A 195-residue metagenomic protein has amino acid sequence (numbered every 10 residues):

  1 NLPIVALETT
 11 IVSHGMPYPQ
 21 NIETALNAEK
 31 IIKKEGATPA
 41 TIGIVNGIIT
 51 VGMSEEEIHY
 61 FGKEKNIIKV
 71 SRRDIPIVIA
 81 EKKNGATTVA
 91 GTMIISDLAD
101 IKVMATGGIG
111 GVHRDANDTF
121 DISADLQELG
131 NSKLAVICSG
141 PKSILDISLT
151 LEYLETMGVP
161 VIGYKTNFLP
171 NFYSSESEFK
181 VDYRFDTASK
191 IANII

Functional and structural regions predicted by a protein language model:
N1-V5, K34, I94-L98, V103-A105 (+3 more regions): Solvent-exposed alpha-helices and their adjacent loops that cap or buttress functional pockets in soluble metabolic
V5-L7, P39-I44, G85, V103-G108 (+3 more regions): General beta-strand structural signal in soluble alpha/beta enzymes
T9, H14-M16, N21-I77: Glycine-rich nucleotide/cofactor/substrate-binding loop typically near the N-terminus or early in the first domain
S13-H14, G85-M93, T106, G111-A116 (+3 more regions): Short glycine/serine/threonine-rich phosphate/pyrophosphate-binding segments that cradle anionic phosphate groups
P17-A25, G85-V89, S143, I147 (+1 more regions): Generic structural signal for well-ordered, non-membrane alpha-helical segments in soluble metabolic enzymes
P19-A25, E57-G62, G111-G130, Y153: A glycine- and small-aliphatic-rich helix-loop capping segment at beta-alpha/alpha-beta transitions that lines
G36, E56-I109: A generic, well-ordered mixed alpha/beta core segment in the N-terminal half of proteins
V45, V51, L126-I195: A structural signal for small-residue-enriched, beta-sheet-centric alpha/beta enzyme cores and oligomeric scaffold folds
